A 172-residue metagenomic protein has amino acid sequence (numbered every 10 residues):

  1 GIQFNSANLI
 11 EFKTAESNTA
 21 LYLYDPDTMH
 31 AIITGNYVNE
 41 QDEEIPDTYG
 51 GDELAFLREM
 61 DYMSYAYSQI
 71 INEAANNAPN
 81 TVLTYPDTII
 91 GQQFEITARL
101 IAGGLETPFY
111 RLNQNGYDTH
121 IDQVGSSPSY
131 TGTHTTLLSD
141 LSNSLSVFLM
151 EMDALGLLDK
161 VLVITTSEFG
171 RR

Functional and structural regions predicted by a protein language model:
G1-N143, V147-A154: Feature for exported/extracytoplasmic and membrane-associated proteins, marking the mature portion
L145, L149-R172: Metal-dependent active-site segment of extracytoplasmic phospho-/sulfohydrolases and closely related
